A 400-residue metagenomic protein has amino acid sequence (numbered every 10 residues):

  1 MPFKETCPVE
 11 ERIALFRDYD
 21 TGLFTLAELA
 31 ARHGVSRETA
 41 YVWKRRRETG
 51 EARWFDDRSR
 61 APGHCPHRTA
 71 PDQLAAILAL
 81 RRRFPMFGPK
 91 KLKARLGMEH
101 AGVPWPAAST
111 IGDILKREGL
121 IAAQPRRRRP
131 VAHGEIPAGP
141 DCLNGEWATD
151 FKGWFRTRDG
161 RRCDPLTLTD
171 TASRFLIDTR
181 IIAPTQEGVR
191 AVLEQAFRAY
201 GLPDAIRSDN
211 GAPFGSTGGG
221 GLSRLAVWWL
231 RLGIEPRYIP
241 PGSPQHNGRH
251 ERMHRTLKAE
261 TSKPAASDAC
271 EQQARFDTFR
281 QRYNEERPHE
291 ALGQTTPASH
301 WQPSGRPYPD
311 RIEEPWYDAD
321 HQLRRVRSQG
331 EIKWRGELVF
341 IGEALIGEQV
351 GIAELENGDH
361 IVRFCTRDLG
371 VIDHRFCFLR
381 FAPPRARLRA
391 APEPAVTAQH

Functional and structural regions predicted by a protein language model:
M1-A14, G63-P71: Short, Lys/Arg-enriched anionic-surface-contact patches
C7-F24, L74-R83: Short, amphipathic alpha-helical "recognition" segments used to contact nucleic acids or chromatin
L15, L29, A40, E51 (+15 more regions): Mobile genetic element proteins and their domesticated derivatives, centered on retroelements and DNA transposons
R45, A52-A148, W154, A212 (+2 more regions): Basic, flexible linker segments flanking DNA-binding modules in nucleic acid-interacting mobile-element proteins
R68, D72, S109, L115-F175 (+5 more regions): Mobile-element integrase/transposase regions, centering on the N-terminal DNA-binding/Zn-coordinating module
P184, F197-G218, P240-G242, N247 (+1 more regions): Acidic/histidine-rich, metal-coordinating catalytic segments
G218, R224-P309, G351, L355-E356: Charged alpha-helix within mobile-element recombinases
N284-H400: C-terminal, beta-rich DNA-binding module of retroviral/retroelements integrases
